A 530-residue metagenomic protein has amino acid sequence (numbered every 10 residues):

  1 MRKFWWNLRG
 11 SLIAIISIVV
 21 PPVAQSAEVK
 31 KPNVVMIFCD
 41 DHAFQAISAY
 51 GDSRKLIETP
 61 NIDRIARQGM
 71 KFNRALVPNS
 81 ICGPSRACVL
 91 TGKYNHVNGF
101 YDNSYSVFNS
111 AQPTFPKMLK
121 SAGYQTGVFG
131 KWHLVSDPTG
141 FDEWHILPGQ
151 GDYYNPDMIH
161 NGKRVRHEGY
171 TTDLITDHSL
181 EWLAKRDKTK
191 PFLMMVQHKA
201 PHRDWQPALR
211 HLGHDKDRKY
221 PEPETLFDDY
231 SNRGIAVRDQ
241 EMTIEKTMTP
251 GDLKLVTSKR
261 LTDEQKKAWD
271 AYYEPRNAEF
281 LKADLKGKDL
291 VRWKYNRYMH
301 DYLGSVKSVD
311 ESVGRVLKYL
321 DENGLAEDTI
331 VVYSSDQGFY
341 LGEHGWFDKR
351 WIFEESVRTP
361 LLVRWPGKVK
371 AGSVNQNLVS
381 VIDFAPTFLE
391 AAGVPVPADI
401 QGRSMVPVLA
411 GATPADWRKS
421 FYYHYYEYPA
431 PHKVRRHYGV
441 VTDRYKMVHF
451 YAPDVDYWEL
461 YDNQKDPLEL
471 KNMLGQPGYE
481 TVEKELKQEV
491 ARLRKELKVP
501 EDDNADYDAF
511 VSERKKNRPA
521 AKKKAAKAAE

Functional and structural regions predicted by a protein language model:
F4, L8, S17, A24-W458 (+4 more regions): Formylglycine-dependent sulfatase
